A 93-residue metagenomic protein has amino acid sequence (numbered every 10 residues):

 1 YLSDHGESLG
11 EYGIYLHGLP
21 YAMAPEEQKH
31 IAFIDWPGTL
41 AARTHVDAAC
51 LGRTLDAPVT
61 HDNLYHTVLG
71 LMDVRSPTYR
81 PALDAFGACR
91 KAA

Functional and structural regions predicted by a protein language model:
Y1-A93: Catalytic domains that recognize anionic headgroups
